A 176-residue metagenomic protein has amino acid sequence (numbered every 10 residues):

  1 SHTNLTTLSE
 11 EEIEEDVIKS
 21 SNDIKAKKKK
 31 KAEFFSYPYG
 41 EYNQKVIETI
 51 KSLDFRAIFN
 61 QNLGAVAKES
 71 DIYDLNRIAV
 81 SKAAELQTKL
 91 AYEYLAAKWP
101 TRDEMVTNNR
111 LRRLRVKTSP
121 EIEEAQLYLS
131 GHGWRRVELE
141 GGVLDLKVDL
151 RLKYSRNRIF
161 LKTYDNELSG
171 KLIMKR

Functional and structural regions predicted by a protein language model:
S1, S9, S20-S21, S36 (+7 more regions): Generic serine detector
S1-V46, R56, E69-N76: Metal-dependent polysaccharide deacetylase catalytic core of the NodB/CE4 family, i.e., the active-site-bearing domain
N4, N22, N43, N60-N62 (+4 more regions): Detector for Asparagine
F35-P38, F59, V80, V116: Long, contiguous hydrophobic alpha-helical segments, chiefly transmembrane helices and signal peptides
S36, I58-N60, G64-E69, L75 (+1 more regions): Repeat-unit-sized solenoid/scaffold elements
I47-M105: Active-site-adjacent pocket scaffolds in enzyme catalytic domains
V80-R176: Terminal accessory/targeting
